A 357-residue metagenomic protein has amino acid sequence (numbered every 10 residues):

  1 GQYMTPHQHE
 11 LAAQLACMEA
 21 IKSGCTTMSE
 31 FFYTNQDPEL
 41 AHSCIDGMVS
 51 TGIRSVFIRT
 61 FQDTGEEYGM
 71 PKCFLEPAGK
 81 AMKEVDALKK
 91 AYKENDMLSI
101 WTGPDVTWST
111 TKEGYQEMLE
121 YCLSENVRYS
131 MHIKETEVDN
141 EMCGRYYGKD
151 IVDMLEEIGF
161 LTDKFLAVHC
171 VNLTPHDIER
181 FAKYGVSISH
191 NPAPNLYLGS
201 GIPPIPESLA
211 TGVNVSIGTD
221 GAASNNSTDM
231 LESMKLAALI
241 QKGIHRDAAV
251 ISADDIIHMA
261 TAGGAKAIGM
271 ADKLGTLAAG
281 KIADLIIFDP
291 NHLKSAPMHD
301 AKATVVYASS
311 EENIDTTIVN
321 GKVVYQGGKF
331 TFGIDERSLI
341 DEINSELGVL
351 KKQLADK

Functional and structural regions predicted by a protein language model:
G1-F31, N35-I53, A81-E94, E342-A355: Alpha-helical scaffold segments that flank or form the walls of functional sites
G24, M48, T102, H132 (+10 more regions): Divalent metal-coordination and catalytic microenvironments
M28-S29, V56, S130, L166-V168 (+2 more regions): Structural detector of well-ordered beta-strand residues that form the stable sheet scaffold of enzyme domains
E39-V171: Metal-coordinating catalytic core of metallo-dependent amide/deamination hydrolases
A41, E67, E137-K149, P175-A182 (+2 more regions): Histidine/acidic-residue-rich catalytic or RNA/ligand-binding cores of hydrolases and nuclease-related proteins
E157-K164, P206-H292, A308-S309: His/Asp/Glu-enriched, well-ordered alpha-helical/loop segment that forms or immediately abuts the divalent-metal
F165-T174, N191-N195: Catalytic beta/alpha-barrel core
T261-K357: Active-site microenvironment of metallo-dependent hydrolases
